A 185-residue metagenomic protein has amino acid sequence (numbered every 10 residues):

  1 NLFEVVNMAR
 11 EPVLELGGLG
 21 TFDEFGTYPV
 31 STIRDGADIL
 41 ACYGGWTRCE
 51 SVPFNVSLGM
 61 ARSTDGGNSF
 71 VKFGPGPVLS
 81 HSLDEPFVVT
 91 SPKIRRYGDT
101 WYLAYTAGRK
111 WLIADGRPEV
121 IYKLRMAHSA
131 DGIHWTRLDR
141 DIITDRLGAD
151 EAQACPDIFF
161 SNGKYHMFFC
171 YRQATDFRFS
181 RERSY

Functional and structural regions predicted by a protein language model:
N1-F25, I33-F87, R95-E151, F160-Y185: Beta-rich carbohydrate-recognition and catalytic domains
P92, P156-D157: Conserved beta-propeller blade repeats
